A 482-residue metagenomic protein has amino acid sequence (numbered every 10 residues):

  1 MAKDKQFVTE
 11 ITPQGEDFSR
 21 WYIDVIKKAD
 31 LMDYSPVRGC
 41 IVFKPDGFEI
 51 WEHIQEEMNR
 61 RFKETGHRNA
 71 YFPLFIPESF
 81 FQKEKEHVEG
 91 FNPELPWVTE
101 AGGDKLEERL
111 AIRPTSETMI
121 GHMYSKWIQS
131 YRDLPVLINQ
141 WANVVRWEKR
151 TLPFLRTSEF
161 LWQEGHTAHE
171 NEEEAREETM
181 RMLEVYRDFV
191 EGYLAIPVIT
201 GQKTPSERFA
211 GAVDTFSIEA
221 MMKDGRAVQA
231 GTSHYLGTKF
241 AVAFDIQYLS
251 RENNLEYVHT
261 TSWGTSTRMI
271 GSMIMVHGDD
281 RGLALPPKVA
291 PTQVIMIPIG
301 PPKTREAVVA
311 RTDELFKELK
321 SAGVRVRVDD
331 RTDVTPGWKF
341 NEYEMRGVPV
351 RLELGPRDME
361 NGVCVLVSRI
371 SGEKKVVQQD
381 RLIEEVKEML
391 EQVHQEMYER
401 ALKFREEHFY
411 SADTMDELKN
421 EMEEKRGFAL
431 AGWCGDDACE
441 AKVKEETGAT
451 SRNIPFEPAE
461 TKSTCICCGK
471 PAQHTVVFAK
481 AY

Functional and structural regions predicted by a protein language model:
M1-Y482: NTP/phosphate- and nucleic-acid-binding module
